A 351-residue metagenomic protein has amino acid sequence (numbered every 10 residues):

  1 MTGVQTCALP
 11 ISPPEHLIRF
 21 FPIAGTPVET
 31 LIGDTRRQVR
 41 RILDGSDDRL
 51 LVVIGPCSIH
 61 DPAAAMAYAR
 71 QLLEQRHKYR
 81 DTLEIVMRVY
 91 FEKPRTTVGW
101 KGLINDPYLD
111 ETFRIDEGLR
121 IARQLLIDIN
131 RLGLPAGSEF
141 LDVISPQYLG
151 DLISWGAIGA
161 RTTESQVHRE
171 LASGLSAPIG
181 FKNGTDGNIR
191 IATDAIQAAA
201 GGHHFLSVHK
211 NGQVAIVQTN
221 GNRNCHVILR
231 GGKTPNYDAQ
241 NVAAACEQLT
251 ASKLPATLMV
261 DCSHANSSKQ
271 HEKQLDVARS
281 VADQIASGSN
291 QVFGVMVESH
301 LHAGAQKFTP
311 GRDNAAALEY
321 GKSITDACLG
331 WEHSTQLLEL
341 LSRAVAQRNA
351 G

Functional and structural regions predicted by a protein language model:
T2-L9: Short, small-residue-biased leader/transition segments that mark boundaries at the very start of proteins
P14-I23, T219-G231, L318-E319: Gly-rich Lys/Arg/Thr-decorated short loops/hinges at beta-loop-alpha junctions or inter-strand turns that position
R37-V52: N-terminal glycine-rich anion-binding loops that anchor highly charged ligand groups
L51-A64, D326: Conserved phosphate/anionic-ligand binding catalytic regions in large, soluble enzymes, centered on
G55, V260, G330: Conserved, mostly hydrophobic/aromatic
P62-E74, T97-I104: Glycine-rich loop at the start of a catalytic domain that most often binds anionic cofactors/ligands
T82-Y237, N241-V242, H264-A265, K269 (+5 more regions): Active-site-facing alpha/beta catalytic cores
L301-Q347: Internal helix-turn-beta structural module
